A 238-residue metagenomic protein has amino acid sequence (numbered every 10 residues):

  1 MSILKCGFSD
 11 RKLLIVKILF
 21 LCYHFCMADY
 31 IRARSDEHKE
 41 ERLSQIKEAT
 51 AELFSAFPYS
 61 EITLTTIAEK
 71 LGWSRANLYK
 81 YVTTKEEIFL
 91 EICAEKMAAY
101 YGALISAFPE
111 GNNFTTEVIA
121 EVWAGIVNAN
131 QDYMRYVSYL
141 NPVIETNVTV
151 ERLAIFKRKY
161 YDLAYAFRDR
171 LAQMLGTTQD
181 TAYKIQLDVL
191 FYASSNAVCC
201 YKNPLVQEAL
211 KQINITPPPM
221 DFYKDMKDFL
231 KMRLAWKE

Functional and structural regions predicted by a protein language model:
S2-F8, K12-M27, Y165-D169, Q173 (+2 more regions): C-terminal peripheral helix-coil segments that are non-catalytic and often amphipathic
G7, R11, I15-F57, T65-T66 (+1 more regions): Basic, helix-initiating cap at the start of DNA-binding domains
Q45, L53, S60-E87, E91: Helix-turn-helix
E91, I105-Y133, I185-V189: Hydrophobic alpha-helical connector segments
A94-Y101: Short, basic, alpha-helical segments at the C-terminal edge of helix-turn-helix-like DNA-binding modules
A129-E151, P204-E208: Amphipathic alpha-helical segments used for helix-helix packing
N147-L175: Amphipathic alpha-helical packing segments from all-alpha helical-bundle domains
Q173-L190: All-alpha amphipathic helical-bundle segments outside canonical DNA-binding/catalytic cores that form hydrophobic
